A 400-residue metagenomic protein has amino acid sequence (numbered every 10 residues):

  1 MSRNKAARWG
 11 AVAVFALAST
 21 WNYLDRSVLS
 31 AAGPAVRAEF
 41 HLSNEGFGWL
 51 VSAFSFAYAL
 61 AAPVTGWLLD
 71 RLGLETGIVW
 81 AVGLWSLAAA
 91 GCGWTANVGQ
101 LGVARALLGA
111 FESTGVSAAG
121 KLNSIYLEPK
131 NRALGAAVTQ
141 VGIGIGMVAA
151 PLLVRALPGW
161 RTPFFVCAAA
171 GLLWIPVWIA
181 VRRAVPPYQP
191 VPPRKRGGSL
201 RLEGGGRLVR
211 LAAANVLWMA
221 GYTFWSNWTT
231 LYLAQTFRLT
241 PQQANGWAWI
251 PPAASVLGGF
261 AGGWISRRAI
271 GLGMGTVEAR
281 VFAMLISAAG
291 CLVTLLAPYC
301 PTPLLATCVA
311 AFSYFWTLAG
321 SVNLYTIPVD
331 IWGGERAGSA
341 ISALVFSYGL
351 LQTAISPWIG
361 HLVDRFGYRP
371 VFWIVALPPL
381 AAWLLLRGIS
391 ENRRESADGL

Functional and structural regions predicted by a protein language model:
S2-N4, V185-A212: Juxtamembrane intracellular "pre-TM" segments in multi-pass secondary transporters
S27, S55-P63, S113, M147-V148 (+2 more regions): Residue-level signature of mid-helix packing/kink "hotspots" within the transmembrane helices of 12-pass Major
L29-S30, G206-F260, S321, Y325: Extracytoplasmic gate region of multi-pass secondary transporters
H41, G73, W94-Q100, F111 (+2 more regions): Helix-breaking motifs and short loop linkers at transmembrane-helix boundaries and internal kinks in secondary membrane
L60-A96: Conserved MFS/SLC helix-loop-helix module at the cytosolic interface between two early adjacent transmembrane helices
A104-G142: Cytoplasmic helix-loop-helix junction between adjacent transmembrane helices in 12-TM secondary transporters
V138-R182: Helix-loop-helix hairpin linking two adjacent transmembrane segments in secondary transporters
V329-R365: A late C-terminal transmembrane helix in Major Facilitator Superfamily
